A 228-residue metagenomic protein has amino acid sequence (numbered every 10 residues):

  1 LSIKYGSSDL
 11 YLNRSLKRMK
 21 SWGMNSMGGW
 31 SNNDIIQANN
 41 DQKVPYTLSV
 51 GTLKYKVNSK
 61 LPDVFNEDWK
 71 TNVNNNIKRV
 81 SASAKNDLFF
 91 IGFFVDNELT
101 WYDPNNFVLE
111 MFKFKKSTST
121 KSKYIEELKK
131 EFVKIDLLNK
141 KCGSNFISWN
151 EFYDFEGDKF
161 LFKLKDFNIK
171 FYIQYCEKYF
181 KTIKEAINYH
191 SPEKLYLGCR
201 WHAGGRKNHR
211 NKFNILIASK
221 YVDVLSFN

Functional and structural regions predicted by a protein language model:
L1-N40, Y55-L88, G157, L161-F162 (+1 more regions): Active-site-adjacent substrate/metal-binding segments within catalytic domains of carbohydrate-active enzymes
L1-S7, D87-I215: Polysaccharide-binding and catalytic clefts of secreted carbohydrate-active enzymes
K20-S26, D41-Y46, N86-G92, V133-K134 (+2 more regions): Loop/turn elements at helix/coil->beta-strand transitions in domains of secreted/extracellular proteins
W30, T47-S49, F94-D96, L197-R200 (+1 more regions): A cross-family glycoside hydrolase active-site/sugar-binding cleft signature
I35-K121, E127-K130: Acidic/aromatic-lined carbohydrate-recognition and catalytic surfaces of CAZymes acting on diverse glycans
V64, D68-D87, K181-L195, N214-N228: Catalytic-core region of carbohydrate-active enzymes that cleave or remodel glycosidic bonds
